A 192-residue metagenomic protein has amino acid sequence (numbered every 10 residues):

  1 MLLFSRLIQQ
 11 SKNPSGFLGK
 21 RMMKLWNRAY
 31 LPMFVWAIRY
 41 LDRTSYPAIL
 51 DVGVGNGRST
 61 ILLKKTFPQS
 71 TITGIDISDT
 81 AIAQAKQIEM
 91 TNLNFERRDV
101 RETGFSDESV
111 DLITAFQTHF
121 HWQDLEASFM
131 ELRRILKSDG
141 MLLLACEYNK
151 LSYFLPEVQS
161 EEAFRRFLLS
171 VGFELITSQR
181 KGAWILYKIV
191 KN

Functional and structural regions predicted by a protein language model:
P14-L31: Class I SAM-dependent methyltransferase Rossmann-like catalytic core, especially the SAM/SAH-binding loop
R28-S45: Conserved alpha-helix/loop element of class I SAM-dependent methyltransferases that forms part of the SAM/SAH-binding
A48-V52, N56-E102: Class I SAM-dependent methyltransferase SAM/SAH-binding core
R101-I113: A short acidic, Gly/Pro-enriched loop at the edge of an enzyme's catalytic core that lines a small-molecule cofactor
L112-D124: A short SAM/SAH-binding and catalytic strip from SAM-dependent methyltransferases
E126-S138: A short glycine-rich, Lys/Arg-flanked "PGG" loop and its adjoining helix->strand segment in the class I
G140-E147: Conserved beta-strand signature within the Rossmann-like core of class I S-adenosyl-L-methionine
R180-N192: Core SAM-dependent methyltransferase catalytic element
